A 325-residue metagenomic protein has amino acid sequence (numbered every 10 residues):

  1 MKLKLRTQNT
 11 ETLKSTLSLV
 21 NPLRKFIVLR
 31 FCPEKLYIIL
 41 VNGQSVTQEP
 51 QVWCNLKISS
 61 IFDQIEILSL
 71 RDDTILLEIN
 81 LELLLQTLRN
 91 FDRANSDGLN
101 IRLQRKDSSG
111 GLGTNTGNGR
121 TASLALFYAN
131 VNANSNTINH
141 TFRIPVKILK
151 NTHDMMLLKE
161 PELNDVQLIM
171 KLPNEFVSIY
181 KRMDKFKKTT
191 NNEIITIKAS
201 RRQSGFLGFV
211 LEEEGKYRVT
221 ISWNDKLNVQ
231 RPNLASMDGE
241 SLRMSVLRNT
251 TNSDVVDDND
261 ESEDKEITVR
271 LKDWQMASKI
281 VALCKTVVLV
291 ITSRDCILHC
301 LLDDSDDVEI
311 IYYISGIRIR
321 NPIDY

Functional and structural regions predicted by a protein language model:
M1-N21, F26-T189, T196-Y325: DNA polymerase sliding clamps and clamp-related checkpoint/processivity subunits
